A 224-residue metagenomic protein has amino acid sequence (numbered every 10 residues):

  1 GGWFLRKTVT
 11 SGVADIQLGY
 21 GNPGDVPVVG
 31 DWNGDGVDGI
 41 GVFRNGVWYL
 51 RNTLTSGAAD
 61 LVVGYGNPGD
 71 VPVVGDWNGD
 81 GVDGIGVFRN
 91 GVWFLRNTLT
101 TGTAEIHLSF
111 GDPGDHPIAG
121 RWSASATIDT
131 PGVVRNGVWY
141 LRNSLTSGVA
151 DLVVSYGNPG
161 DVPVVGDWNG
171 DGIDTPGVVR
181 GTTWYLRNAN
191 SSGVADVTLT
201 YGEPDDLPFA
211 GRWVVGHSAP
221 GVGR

Functional and structural regions predicted by a protein language model:
G1-R224: Trp/Gly-enriched beta-strand/coil motifs that build multi-repeat beta-propeller-like domains and related W-rich binding
